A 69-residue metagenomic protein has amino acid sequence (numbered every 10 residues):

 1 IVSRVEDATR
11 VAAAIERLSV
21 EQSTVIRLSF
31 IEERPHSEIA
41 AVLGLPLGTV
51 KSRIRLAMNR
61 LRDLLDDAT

Functional and structural regions predicted by a protein language model:
I1-E16: Acidic, proline/glycine-rich intrinsically disordered inter-domain spacer in sigma factors
V2, A40-A41: Short coil/turn segments at secondary-structure junctions
S3-R4, L18, P35, R60: Exposed, low-complexity/repetitive linear segments and helix-based recognition motifs, biased toward charged/polar
R17-L18, P46: Histidine kinase transmitter module recognition
E21-Q22: The N-cap/first-turn positions of alpha helices within or immediately adjacent to helix-turn-helix DNA-binding domains
V25-S29: A short pre-motif secondary-structure segment
I31, S37, L43-A68: DNA-recognition helix of helix-turn-helix
